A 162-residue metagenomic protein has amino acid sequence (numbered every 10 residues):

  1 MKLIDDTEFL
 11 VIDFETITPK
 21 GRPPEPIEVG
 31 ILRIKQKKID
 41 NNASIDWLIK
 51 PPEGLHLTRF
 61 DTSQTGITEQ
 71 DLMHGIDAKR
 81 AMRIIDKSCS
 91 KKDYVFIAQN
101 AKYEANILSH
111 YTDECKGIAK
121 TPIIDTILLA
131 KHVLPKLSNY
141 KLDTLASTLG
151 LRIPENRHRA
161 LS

Functional and structural regions predicted by a protein language model:
M1-T121, P135-E155: Conserved non-catalytic scaffold segment of RNase H-like nuclease domains
I118-A130: Short, acidic/small-residue loops that bind anionic groups at enzyme active sites
L161-S162: Acidic, divalent-metal-coordinating active-site segment for phosphoryl/phosphodiester hydrolysis, typified by short
